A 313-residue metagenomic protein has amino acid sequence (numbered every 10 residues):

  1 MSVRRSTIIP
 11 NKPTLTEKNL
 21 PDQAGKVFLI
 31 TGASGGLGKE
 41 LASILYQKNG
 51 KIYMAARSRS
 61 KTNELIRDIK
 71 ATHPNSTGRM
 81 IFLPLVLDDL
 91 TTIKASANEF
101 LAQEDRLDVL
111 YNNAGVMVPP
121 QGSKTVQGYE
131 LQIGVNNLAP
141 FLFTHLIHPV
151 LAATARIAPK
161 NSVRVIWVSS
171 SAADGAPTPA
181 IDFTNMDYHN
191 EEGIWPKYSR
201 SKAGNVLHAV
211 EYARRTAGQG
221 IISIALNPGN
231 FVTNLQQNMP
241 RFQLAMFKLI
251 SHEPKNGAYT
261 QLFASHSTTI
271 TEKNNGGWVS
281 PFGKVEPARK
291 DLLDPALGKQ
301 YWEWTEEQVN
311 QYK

Functional and structural regions predicted by a protein language model:
V3-V232, Q236-Q237, Y312: Rossmann-fold NAD(P)H-dependent dehydrogenase/reductase core
L45-Y46, R241-Q243, G283-A288: A short small-residue
R57, D88, S251-H252, Y259 (+1 more regions): Residue-level signal for the nucleotide or nucleotide-sugar donor/cofactor binding architecture
D89, N185, H266-S267, D291-P295: Polar helix-capping/helix-linker motif
K94-A97, P254-S265, P295-E306: Short, amphipathic alpha-helical "lid/cap" segments that border enzyme active or binding sites
E192-S199, M246-S251, A288-L293: Active-site rim elements
R214-N275, P281: SDR active-site lid
T269-K313: C-terminal tail/cap regions
